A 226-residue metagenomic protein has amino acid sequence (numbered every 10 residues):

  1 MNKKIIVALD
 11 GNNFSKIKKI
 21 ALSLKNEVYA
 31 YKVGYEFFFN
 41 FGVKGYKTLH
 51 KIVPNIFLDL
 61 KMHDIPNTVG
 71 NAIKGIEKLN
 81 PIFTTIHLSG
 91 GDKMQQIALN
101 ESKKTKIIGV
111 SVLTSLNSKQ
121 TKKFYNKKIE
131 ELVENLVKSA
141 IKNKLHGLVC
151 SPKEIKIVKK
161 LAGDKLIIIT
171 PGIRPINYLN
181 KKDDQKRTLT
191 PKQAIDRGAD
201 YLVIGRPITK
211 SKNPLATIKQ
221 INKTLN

Functional and structural regions predicted by a protein language model:
N2-K3, D64-K156, L161-I169, R174-N180: Conserved anion-binding
I6, Y29-K32, F57, I82-T85 (+3 more regions): Conserved beta-strand positions in the central sheet of alpha/beta enzyme cores
V7, Y31, K61, T84 (+5 more regions): Conserved, mostly hydrophobic/aromatic
I17, A21, Y46, I73 (+5 more regions): Generic hydrophobic/aromatic pocket-lining and core-packing "Φ" positions
N26, L79, N143, R197-G198: Structural motif
A30-F83: Metabolite-binding pocket within alpha/beta catalytic cores that recognizes anionic/polar moieties
Q95-E101, I195, I208-N226: C-terminal helical cap(s) of enzyme catalytic domains, especially alpha/beta-barrels
P171-R187, R197-D200, I204: Catalytic-face loop-and-helix region of soluble metabolic enzyme cores
